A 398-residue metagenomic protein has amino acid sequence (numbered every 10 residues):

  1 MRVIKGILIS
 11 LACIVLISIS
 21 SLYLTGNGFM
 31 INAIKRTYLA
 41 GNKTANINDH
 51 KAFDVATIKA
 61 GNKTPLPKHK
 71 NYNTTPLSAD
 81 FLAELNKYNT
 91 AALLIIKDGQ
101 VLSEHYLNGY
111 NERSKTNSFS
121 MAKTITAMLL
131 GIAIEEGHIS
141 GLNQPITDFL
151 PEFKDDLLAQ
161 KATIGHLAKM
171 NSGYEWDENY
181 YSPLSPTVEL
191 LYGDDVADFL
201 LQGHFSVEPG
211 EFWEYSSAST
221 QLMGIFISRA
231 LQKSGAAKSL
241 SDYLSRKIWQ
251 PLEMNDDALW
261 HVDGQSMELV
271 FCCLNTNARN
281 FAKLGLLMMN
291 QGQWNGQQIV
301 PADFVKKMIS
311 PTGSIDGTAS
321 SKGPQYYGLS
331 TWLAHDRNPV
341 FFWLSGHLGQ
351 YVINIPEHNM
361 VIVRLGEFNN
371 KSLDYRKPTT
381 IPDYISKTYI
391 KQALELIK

Functional and structural regions predicted by a protein language model:
M1-N111, I139, D194, Y384-K398: N-terminal leader/targeting segments and the immediately adjacent pre-domain N-terminus
G99, N117-L142, L167, M223-I227 (+1 more regions): Active-site SXXK
L107-N111, K115, F368-N370: A short acidic/small-residue loop/turn micro-motif
E136-E175, Q202-H204, Q232-C272: Active-site helix/loop module of the DD-peptidase/beta-lactamase fold, centered on the serine-lysine SxxK catalytic
D156, E208-S216, E268-N275, L344: Solvent-exposed loop and edge beta-strand segments that line ligand/cofactor-binding and catalytic clefts
S219-S228, V270-Q293, Q350-G366: Active-site-proximal alpha-helical segments within enzyme catalytic domains
Y243-S310: Active-site-proximal binding-pocket segments
M254-A258, I309-V361: Active-site Gly/Thr loop motif
